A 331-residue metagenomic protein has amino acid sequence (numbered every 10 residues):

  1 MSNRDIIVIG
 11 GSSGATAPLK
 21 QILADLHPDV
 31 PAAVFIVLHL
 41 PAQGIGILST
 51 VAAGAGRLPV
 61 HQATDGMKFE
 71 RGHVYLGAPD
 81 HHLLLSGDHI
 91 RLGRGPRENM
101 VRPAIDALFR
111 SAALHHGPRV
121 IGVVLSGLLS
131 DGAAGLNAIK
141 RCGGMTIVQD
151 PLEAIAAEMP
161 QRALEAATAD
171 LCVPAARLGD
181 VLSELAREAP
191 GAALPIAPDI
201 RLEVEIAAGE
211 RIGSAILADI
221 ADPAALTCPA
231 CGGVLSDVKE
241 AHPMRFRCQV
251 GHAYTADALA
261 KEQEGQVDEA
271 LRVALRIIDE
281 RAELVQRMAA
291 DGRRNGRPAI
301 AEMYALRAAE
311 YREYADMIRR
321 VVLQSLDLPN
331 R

Functional and structural regions predicted by a protein language model:
M1-A290, E313-N330: Conserved acid/base catalytic micro-environments in cytosolic active-site loops
G251, G292-A299: Short helix-adjacent coil turns
P298-A309: Short, charged, amphipathic alpha-helical segments
